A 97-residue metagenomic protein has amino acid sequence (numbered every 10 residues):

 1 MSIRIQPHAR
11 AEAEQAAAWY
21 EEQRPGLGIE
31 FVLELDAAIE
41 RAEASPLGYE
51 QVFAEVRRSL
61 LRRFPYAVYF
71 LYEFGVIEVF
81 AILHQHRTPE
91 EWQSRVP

Functional and structural regions predicted by a protein language model:
M1-V32, S94-P97: Arg/Lys-rich, positively charged N-terminal/basic patches that mediate binding to nucleic acids
Q15, W19-E22, R41-A44, F74-V76: Conserved amphipathic alpha-helical interaction elements at protein-protein interfaces in regulatory, energy-coupling
E22-R24, P46-F53, T88-E90: Short, charge-rich, low-complexity interaction segments located in flexible loops at or near secondary-structure
A37, A44-I77: Basic/aromatic recognition patch in beta-strand/loop cores that engages polyanionic ligands
A67, L71-P97: Enriched for short, Lys/Arg-rich terminal
